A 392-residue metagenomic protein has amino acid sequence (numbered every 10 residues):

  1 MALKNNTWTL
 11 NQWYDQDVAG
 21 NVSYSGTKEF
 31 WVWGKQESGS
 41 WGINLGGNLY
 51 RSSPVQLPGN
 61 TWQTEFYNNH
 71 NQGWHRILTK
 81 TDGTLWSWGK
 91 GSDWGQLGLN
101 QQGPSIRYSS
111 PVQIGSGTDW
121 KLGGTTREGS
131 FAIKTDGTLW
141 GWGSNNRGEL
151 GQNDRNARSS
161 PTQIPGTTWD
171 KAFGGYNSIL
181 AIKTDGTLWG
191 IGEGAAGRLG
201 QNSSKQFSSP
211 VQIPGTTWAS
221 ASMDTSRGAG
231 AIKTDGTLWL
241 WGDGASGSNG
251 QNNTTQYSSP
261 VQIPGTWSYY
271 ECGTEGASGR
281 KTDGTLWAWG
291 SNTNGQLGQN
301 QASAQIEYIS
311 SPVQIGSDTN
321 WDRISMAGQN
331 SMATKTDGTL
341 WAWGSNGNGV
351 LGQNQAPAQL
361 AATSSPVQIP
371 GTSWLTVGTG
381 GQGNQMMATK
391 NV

Functional and structural regions predicted by a protein language model:
M1-V392: Eukaryote-biased RCC1-like beta-propeller repeat architecture
